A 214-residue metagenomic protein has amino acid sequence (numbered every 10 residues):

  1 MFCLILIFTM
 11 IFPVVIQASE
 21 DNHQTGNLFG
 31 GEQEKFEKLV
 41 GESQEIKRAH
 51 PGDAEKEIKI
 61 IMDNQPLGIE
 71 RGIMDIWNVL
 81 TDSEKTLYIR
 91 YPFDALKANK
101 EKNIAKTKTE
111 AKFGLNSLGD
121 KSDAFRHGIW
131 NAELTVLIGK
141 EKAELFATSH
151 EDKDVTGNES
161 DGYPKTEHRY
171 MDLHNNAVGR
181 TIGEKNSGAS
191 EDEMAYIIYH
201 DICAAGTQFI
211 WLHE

Functional and structural regions predicted by a protein language model:
M1-Q17: Sec-dependent N-terminal signal peptides of Gram-positive bacterial secreted proteins and lipoproteins
C3, A18-E214: Intrinsically disordered, low-complexity, mixed-charge
